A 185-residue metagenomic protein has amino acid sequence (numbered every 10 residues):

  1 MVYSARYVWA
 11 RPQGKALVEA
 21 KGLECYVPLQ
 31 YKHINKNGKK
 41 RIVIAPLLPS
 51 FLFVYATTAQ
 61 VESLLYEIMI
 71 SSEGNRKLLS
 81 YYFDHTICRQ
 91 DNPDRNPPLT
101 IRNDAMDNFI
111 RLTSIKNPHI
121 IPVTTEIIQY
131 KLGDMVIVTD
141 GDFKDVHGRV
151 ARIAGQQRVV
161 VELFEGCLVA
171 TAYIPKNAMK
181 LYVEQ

Functional and structural regions predicted by a protein language model:
M1-M135, V160, E165-E184: Acidic-enriched and Gly/Ser
K144-I153: Short beta-strand-centered aromatic/proline hotspots
I153-V159: Short, conserved beta-turn/loop elements at beta-strand boundaries and strand-helix junctions
